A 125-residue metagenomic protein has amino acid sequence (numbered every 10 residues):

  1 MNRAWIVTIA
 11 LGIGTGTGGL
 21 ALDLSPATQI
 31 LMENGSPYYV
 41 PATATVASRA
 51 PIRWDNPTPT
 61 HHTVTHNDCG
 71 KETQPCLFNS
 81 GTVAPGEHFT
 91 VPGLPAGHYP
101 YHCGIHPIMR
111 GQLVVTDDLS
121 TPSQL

Functional and structural regions predicted by a protein language model:
M1-A4: Positively charged n-region of N-terminal signal peptides that target proteins for export
I6-I13: Gram-negative bacterial Sec-dependent N-terminal signal peptides
G14-L125: Extracytoplasmic copper-binding redox domains, predominantly the cupredoxin/blue-copper superfamily
